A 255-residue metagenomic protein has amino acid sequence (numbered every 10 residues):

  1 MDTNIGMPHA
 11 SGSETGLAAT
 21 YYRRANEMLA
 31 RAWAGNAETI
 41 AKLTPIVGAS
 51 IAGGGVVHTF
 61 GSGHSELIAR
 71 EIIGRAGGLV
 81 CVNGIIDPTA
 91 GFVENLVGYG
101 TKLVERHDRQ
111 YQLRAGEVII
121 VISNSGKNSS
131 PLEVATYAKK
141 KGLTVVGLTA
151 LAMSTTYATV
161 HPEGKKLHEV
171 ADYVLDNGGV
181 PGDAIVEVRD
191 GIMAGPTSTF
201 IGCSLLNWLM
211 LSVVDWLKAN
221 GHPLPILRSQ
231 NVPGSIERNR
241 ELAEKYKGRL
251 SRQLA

Functional and structural regions predicted by a protein language model:
M1-A34: Generic N-terminal amphipathic, Lys/Arg-enriched alpha-helix
E14, N36-T39, K139, P223: Residue-level recognition of alpha-helical structural elements
Y22, G116, S123, S129 (+2 more regions): Conserved, well-structured ligand/cofactor-binding cores
L29-T39, I119-N128: Short, glycine-rich nucleotide/cofactor-binding loops
G35-S50: A short, well-structured juxtamembrane/interface segment
T39, G53-G55, D215-A255: Active-site phosphate/pyrophosphate-binding segments
A52-L211: Glycine-rich phosphate-binding loops that contact phosphosugars or nucleotide phosphates
